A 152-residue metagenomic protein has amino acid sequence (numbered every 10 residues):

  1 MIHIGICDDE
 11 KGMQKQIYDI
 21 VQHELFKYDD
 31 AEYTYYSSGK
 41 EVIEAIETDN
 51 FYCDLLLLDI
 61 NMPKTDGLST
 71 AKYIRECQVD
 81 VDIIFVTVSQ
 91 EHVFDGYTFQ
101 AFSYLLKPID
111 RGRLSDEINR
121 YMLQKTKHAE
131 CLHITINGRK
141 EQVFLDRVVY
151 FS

Functional and structural regions predicted by a protein language model:
M1-H3: Non-catalytic signal-transmission and effector/linker regions of two-component phosphorelay proteins
D8-E10, V88: Acidic di-acidic motifs
E10-T34, E76: Two-component/phosphorelay signaling modules centered on CheY-like receiver
Y33-E41: Conserved Asp/Asn-Gly motif in the active-site loop of CheY-like receiver
T34, T48, E76, K140-V143: Structural motif
I43-K127: CheY-like receiver
R113-S152: Conserved binding/recognition cores within well-folded domains
